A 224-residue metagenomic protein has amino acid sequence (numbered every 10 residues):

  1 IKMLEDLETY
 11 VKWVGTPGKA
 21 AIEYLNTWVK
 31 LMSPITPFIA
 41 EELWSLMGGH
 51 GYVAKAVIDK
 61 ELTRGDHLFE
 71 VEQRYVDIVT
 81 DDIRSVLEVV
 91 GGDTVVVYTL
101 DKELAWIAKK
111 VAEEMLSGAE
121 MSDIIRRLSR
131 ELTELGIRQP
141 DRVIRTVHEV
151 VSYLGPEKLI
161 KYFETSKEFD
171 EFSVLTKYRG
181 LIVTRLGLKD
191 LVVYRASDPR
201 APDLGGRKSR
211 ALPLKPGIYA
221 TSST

Functional and structural regions predicted by a protein language model:
I1-D81, D101: Acidic, turn-prone loop/beta-hairpin segments
G51-T224: C-terminal low-complexity, glycine/proline- and small-hydrophobic-enriched intrinsically disordered tails that act as
